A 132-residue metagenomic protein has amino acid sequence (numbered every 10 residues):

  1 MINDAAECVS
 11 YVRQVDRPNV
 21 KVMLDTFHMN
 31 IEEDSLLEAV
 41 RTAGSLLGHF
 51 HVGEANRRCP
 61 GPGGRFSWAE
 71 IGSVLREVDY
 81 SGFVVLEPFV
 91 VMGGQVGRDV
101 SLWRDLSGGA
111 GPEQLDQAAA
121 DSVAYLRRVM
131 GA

Functional and structural regions predicted by a protein language model:
I2-L24, M29-A132: Histidine-acidic metal/acid-base catalytic patches
